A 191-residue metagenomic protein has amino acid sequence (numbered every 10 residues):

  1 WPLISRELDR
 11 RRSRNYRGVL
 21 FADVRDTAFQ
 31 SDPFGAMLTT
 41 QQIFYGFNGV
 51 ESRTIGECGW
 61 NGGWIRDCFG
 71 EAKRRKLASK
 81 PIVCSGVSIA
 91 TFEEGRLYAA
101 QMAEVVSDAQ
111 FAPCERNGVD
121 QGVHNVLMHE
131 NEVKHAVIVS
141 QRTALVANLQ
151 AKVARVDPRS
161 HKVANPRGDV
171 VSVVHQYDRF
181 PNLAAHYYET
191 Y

Functional and structural regions predicted by a protein language model:
W1-W60, G86, R96: GT-A fold catalytic core of metal-dependent nucleotide-sugar glycosyltransferases, centered on the diacidic
D9, K73, H129: Short polybasic/polar patches that bind polyanions
D26-A28, C68-A72, Q150-P158: Short amphipathic alpha-helical surface micro-motifs
T39-F44, C68, Y177-D178: Compositionally biased, intrinsically disordered low-complexity segments enriched in polar/proline residues
N61-S79: Short, flexible, basic/aromatic active-site loop/helix in glycosyltransferases
K76-E189: Catalytic core and acceptor-binding pocket of nucleotide-sugar-dependent glycosyltransferases
